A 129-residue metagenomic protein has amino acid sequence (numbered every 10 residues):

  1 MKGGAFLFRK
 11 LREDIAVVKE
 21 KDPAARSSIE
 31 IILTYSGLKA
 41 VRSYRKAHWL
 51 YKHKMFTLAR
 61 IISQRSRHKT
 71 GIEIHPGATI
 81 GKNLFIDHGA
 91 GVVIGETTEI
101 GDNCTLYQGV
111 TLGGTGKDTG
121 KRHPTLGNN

Functional and structural regions predicted by a protein language model:
M1-T70: Terminal amphipathic alpha-helical/low-complexity segments used for targeting or macromolecular assembly
K52-N129: Flexible, glycine/small-residue-enriched loop-and-beta-strand segment within the central core of proteins
